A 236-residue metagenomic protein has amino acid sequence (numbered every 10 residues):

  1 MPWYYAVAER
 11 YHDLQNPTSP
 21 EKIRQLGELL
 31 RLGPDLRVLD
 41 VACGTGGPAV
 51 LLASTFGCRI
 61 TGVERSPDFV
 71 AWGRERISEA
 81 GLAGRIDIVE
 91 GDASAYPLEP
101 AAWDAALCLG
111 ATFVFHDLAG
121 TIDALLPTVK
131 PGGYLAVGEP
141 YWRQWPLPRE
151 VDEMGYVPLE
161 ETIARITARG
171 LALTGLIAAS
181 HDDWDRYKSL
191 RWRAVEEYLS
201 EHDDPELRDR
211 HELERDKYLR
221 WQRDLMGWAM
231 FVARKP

Functional and structural regions predicted by a protein language model:
N16-P34: Conserved alpha-helix/loop element of class I SAM-dependent methyltransferases that forms part of the SAM/SAH-binding
L39-V41, T45-A95: Class I SAM-dependent methyltransferase SAM/SAH-binding core
S94-A106: A short acidic, Gly/Pro-enriched loop at the edge of an enzyme's catalytic core that lines a small-molecule cofactor
A105-L118: A short SAM/SAH-binding and catalytic strip from SAM-dependent methyltransferases
A119-Y134: A short glycine-rich, Lys/Arg-flanked "PGG" loop and its adjoining helix->strand segment in the class I
A136-G155: Short, glycine-/aromatic-enriched active-site segment of Class I SAM-dependent methyltransferases
G155-G170, T174: Short alpha-helix
I177-P236: Conserved Class I S-adenosyl-L-methionine
